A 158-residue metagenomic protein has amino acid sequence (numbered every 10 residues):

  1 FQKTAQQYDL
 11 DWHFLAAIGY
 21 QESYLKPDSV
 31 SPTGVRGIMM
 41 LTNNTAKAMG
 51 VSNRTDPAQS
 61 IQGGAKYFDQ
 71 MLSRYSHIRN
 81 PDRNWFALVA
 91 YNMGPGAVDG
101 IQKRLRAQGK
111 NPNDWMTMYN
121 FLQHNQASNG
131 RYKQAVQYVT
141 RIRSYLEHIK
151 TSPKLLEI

Functional and structural regions predicted by a protein language model:
F1-I158: Catalytic glycan-binding domains that act on GlcNAc-containing polysaccharides
